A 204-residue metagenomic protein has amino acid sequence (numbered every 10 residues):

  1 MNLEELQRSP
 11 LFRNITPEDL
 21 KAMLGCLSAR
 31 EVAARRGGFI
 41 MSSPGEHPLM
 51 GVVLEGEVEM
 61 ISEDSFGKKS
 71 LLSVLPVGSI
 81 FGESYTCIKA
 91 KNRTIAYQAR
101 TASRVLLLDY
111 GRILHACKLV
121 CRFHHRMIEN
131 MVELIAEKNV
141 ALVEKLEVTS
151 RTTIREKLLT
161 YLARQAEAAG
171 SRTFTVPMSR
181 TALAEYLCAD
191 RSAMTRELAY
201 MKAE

Functional and structural regions predicted by a protein language model:
M1-F39, Y85-K89: Cyclic nucleotide-binding regulatory module and flanking cytosolic helices
T16, R35, S65-F81: Short acidic-glycine-tyrosine-enriched beta hairpin
C26-L27, G37-M50, K68-S70, K91-R93: A short beta-loop-beta micro-motif enriched in histidine and acidic residues
L27, L71-N130: Cyclic-nucleotide recognition modules
F39, E57-S62, I80, R104-V105: Short beta-strand segments in beta-sandwich/barrel cores
P48-I61, P76-G78: Glycine- and acidic-residue-biased ligand/ion/polar-headgroup-sensing regions
T94-I95, H115-H124, A141-S150, A168-S171: Short helix-to-loop capping/linker segments positioned immediately adjacent to catalytic or ligand/cofactor-binding
I154-K157, Y161-E204: Phosphate-/nucleic-acid-contacting segments
